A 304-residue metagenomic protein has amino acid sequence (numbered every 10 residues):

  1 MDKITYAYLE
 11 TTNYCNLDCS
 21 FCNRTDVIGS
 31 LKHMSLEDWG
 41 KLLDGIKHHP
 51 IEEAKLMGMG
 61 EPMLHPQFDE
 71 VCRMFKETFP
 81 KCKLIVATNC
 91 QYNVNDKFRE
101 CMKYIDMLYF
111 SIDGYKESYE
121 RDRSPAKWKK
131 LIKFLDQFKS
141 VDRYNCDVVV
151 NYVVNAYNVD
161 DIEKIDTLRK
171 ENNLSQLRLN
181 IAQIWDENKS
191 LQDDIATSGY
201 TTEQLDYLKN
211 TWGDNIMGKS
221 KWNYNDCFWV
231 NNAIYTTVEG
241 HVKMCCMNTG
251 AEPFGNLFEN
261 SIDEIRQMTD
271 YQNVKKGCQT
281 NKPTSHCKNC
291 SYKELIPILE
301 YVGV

Functional and structural regions predicted by a protein language model:
M1-D2, C290-V304: Membrane-proximal basic amphipathic "stem/tether" segments
M1-F21, I51-M57, N231-G240: N-terminal pre-triad scaffold of radical SAM enzymes
D2, T280-N281: Short loop/turn hinge sites at secondary-structure boundaries
E10, G29-M34, D44, D69 (+6 more regions): Radical SAM enzyme [4Fe-4S]-AdoMet core and its adjacent flexible, acidic and glycine-rich loops/tails across
Y14-L17, R24-V27, L36-G114: Conserved SAM/AdoMet-binding glycine-rich loop
N16-R24, M244-M247, T284-E294: Local cysteine-cluster metal-coordination motifs and their immediate loop/turn environment, predominantly Fe-S cluster
G60, V153, K293: Short donor-sugar binding/catalytic loops of nucleotide-sugar-dependent glycosyltransferases, especially enzymes
